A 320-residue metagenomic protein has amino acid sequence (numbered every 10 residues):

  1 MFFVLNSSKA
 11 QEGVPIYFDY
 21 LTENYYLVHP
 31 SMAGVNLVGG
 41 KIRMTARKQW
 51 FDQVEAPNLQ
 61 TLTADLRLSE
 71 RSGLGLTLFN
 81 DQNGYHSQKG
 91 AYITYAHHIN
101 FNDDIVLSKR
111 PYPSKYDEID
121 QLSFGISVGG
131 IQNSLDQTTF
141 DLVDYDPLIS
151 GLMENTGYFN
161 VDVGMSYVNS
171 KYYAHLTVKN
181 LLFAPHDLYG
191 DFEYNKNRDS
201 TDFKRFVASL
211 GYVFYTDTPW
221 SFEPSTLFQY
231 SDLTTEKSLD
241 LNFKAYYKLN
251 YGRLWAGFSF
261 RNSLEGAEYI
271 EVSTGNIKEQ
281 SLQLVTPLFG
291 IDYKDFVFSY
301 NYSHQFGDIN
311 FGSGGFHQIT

Functional and structural regions predicted by a protein language model:
L5-A10: Sec/Tat signal peptide C-region and signal peptidase I cleavage site
Q11-T320: Subset of outer-membrane beta-barrel
